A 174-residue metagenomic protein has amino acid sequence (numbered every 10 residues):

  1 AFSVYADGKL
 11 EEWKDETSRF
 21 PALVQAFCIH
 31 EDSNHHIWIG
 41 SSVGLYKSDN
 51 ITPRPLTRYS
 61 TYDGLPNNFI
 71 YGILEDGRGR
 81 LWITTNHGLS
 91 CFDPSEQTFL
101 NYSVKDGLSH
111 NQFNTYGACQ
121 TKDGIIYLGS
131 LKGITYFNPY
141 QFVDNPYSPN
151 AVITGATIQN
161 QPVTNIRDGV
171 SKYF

Functional and structural regions predicted by a protein language model:
A1-V4, E31, H36, K47 (+1 more regions): Sequence-structural signature of mature extracellular/luminal beta-sheet repeat domains, prominently beta-propellers
E11-H30, V43, S48, R54-F174: Residue-level "micro-hotspots" composed of small/polar
H36-I37, R80: Conserved active-site beta-strand-loop modules that form the wall/rim of enzyme catalytic pockets and either contain
